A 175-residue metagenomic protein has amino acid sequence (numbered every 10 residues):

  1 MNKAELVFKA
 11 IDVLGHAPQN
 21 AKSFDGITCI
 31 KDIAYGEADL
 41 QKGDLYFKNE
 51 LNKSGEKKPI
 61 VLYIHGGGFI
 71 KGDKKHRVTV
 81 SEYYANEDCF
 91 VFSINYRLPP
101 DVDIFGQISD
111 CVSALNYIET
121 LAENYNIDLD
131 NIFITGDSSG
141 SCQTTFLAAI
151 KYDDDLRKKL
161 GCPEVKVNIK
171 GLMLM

Functional and structural regions predicted by a protein language model:
M1-N20, I134, S141-T145, L172-M173: N-terminal presequences and immediately downstream first alpha-helices
E5-E56: N-terminal cap/lid segment of alpha/beta-hydrolase-fold proteins
E56-G67: Short beta-strand element of the alpha/beta-hydrolase
I60, D88-F92: A fold-wide structural signal in alpha/beta-hydrolase
G72-V80, F92-N131: Catalytic nucleophile-loop/oxyanion-hole region of alpha/beta-hydrolase and closely related hydrolase-like folds
N116-M175: Primarily recognizes the serine-hydrolase "nucleophile elbow" in alpha/beta-hydrolase and SGNH/GDSL folds
